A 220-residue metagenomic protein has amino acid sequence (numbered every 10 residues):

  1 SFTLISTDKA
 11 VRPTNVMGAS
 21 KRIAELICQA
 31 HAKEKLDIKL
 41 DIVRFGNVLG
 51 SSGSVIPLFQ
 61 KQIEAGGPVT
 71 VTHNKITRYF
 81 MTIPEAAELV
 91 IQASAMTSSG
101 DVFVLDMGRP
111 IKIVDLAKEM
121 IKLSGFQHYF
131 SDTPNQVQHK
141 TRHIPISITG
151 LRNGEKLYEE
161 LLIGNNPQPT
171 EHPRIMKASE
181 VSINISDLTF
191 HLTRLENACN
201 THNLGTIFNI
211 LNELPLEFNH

Functional and structural regions predicted by a protein language model:
S1-E25, A30: Conserved Rossmann-fold NAD(P)-dependent oxidoreductase catalytic core, especially the SDR/UDP-sugar
L26, A30-H220: Strand-loop microenvironment adjacent to phosphate/nucleotide-handling motifs in alpha/beta enzyme folds
